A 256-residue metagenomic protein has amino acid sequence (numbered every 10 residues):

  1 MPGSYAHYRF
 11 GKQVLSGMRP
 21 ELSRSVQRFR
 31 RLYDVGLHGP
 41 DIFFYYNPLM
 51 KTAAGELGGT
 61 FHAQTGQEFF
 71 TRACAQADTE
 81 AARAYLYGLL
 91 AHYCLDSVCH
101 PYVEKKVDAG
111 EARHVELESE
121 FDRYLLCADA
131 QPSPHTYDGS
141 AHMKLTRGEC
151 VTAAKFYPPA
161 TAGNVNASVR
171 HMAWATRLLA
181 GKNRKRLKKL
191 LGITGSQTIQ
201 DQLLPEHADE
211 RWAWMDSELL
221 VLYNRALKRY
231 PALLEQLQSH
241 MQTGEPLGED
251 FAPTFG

Functional and structural regions predicted by a protein language model:
M1-L86, C94-G256: N-terminal leader/auxiliary helical segments
A91: Aromatic-lined, polymer-binding surfaces characteristic of secreted/periplasmic polysaccharide-degrading enzymes
